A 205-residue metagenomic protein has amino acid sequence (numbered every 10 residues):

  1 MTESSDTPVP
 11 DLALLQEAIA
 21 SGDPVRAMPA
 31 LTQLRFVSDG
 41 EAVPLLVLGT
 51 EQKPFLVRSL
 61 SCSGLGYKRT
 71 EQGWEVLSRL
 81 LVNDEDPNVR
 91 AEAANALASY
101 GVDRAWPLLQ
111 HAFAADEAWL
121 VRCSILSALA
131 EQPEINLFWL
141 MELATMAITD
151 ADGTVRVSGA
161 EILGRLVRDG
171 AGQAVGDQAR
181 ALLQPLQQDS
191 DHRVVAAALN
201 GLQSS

Functional and structural regions predicted by a protein language model:
E3-A18, V37-E51, T70-N83, V102-A115 (+2 more regions): Amphipathic alpha-helical scaffolding segments comprising HEAT/armadillo-like alpha-solenoid repeats
A13, M28-P29, P44, S59 (+5 more regions): Alpha-solenoid HEAT/ARM repeat scaffold
P24-V25, G40, F55-L56, E71 (+5 more regions): Alpha-helix N-cap/helix-start positions at coil->helix boundaries
V25-Q33, F55-Y67, E92-N95: Non-membrane alpha-helical segments in proteins
A30, S61, A93-L97, I125-L129 (+2 more regions): Amphipathic alpha-helical elements of HEAT/ARM-like alpha-solenoid repeat scaffolds that form extended
A114-C123, S127-I135, G153: Alpha-helical adaptor scaffolds
R180, Q184-S205: Eukaryotic acidic, Ser/Thr-rich intrinsically disordered low-complexity regions
